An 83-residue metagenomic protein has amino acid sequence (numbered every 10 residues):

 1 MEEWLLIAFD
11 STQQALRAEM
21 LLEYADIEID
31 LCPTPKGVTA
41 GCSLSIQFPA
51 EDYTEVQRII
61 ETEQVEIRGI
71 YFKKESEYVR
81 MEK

Functional and structural regions predicted by a protein language model:
L6, T12, L16, L21-E23 (+1 more regions): Amphipathic, hydrophobic secondary-structure cores in small proteins
S11-A15, E19, E66, M81-K83: Short N-terminal helix-initiation segments at or just after the protein's N-terminus
A50-K83: C-terminal structural segments of small proteins and small subunits
